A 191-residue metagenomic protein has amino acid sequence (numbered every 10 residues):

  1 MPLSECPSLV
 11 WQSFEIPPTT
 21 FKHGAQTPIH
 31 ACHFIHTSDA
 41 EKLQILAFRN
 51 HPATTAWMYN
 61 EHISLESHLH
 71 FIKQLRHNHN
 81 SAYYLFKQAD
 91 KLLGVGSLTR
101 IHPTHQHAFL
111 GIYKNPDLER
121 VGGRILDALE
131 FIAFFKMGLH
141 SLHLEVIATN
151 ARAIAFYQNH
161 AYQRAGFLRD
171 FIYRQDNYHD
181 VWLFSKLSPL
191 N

Functional and structural regions predicted by a protein language model:
P2-A40, W182, S188-N191: Conserved N-terminal entry element of GNAT/NAT acetyltransferase domains
A47-H62: Helix-loop element at the rim of GNAT/NAT acetyltransferase active sites that forms part of the acceptor-substrate
E61-L118, L187: Acetyl-CoA-dependent GNAT
K91-G94, R152, Y178: Glycine-rich acetyl-CoA-binding "A-motif" of GNAT/NAT acetyltransferases
G111-V121, I132, I147: A short, internal acetyl-CoA/4′-phosphopantetheine-binding micro-motif in the GNAT/acyltransferase core
N115, H143-I154, F171-Q175: Conserved beta-strand-loop-alpha-helix junction that forms the acyl-donor binding cleft
E119-F135, A155-N159: Conserved acetyl-CoA-binding loop-helix of GNAT-fold acetyltransferases
Y157, Y162, F184: Conserved active-site tyrosine of GNAT-family acetyltransferases
